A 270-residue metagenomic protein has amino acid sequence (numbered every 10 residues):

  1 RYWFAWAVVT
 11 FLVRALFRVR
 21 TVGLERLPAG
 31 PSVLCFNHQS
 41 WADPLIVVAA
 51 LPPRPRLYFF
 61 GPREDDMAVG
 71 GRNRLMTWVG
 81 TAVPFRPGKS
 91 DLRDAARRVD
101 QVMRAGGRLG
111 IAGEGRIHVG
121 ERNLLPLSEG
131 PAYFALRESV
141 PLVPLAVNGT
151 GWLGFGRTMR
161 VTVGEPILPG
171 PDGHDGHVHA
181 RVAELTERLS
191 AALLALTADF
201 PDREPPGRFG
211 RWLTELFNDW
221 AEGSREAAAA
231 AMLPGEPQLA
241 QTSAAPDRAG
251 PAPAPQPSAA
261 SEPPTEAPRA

Functional and structural regions predicted by a protein language model:
Y2-F17, T77, T81, N218: Short hydrophobic helices that act as membrane-entry/anchoring signals
V9-H38: Helix-to-loop junction immediately C-terminal to a conserved catalytic motif
F11, L24-E25, A49, R74-M76 (+2 more regions): Short secondary-structure boundary/capping segments
L12-R14, P52, M76-T77, V102 (+1 more regions): A generic structural signal for well-ordered alpha-helical segments
T21, V69-G70, R93-A96: Structural motif corresponding to alpha-helix initiation and N-cap regions
P28-K89: Catalytic core of membrane glycerolipid acyltransferases/transacylases, capturing the structured, soluble-facing
R93-A270: Non-catalytic C-terminal accessory region of glycerolipid acyltransferases and related lyso-lipid remodeling enzymes
